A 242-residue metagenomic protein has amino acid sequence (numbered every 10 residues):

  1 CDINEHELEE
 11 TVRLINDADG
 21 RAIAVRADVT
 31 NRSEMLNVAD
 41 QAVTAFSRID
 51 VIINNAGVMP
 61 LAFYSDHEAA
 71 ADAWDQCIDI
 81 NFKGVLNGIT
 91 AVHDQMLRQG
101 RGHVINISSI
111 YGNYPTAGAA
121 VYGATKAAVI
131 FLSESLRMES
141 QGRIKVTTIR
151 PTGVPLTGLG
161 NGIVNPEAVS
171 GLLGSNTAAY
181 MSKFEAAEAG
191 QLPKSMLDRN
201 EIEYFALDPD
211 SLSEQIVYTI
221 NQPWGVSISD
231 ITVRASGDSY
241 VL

Functional and structural regions predicted by a protein language model:
E5-H6, R26-N37, A71: The beta1-alpha1 cofactor-binding region of Rossmann-like NAD(H)/NADP(H)-dependent oxidoreductases
A18-R21, Q41-I52, P60: A glycine-rich helix->loop->beta "capping" turn within Rossmann-like NAD(P)(H)-dependent oxidoreductase domains
M59-D75, G118-V121: Conserved mid-core segment of classical short-chain dehydrogenase/reductases
I89, T125: Active-site helix of classical SDR
S109: Residue(s) in the substrate-gating loop at a strand-loop-helix junction that position the organic substrate next
P115-G123, S135: Active-site loop-to-helix junction immediately N-terminal to the catalytic Tyr of the SDR YXXXK motif in Rossmann-fold
M138-V226: SDR active-site lid
